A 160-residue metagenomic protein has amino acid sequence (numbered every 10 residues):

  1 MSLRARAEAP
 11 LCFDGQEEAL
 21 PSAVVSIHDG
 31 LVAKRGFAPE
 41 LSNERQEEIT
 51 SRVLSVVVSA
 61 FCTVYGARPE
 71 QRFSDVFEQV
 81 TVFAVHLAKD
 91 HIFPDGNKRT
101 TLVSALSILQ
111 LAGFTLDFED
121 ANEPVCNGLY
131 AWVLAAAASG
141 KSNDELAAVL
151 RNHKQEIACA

Functional and structural regions predicted by a protein language model:
M1-A160: FIC/Doc superfamily catalytic core
